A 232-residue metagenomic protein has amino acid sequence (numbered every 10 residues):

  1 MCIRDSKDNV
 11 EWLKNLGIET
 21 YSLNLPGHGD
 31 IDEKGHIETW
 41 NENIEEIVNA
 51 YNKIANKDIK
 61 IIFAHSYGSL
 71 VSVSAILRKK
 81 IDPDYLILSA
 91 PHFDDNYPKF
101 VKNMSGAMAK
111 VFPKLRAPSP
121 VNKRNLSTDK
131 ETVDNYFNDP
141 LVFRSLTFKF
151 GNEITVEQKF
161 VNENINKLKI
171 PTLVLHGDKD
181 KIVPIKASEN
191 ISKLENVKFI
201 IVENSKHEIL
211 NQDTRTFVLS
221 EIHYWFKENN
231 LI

Functional and structural regions predicted by a protein language model:
M1-D5: Conserved small/polar residues in nucleotide/adenosyl-binding loops
V10-E33: Conserved alpha/beta-hydrolase
H28-I59: Catalytic nucleophile-loop/oxyanion-hole region of alpha/beta-hydrolase and closely related hydrolase-like folds
F63-G68, S72: Gly/Ala-rich beta-loop-alpha elbow adjacent to hydrolase catalytic centers
V73, L77-F112, G151: Flexible "cap/lid" loop of the alpha/beta hydrolase fold
L168, V174-H176, D180: Short beta-strand/loop motif that positions the catalytic acidic residue of the alpha/beta-hydrolase fold
I170, P184-S192: Short alpha-helix in the alpha/beta-hydrolase fold that links the catalytic acid
K198-I232: Catalytic active-site module of serine/aspartate enzymes centered on a nucleophile-bearing elbow/loop
